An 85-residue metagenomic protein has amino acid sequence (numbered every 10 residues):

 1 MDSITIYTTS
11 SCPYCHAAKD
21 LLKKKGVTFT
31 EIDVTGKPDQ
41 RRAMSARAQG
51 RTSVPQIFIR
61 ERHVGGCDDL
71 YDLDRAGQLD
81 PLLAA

Functional and structural regions predicted by a protein language model:
M1-T28: Local sequence-structure signature of Cys/Sec-based thiol-disulfide redox active-site neighborhoods
H16, D39, G65: Residues that form or flank phosphate/diphosphate-binding pockets in enzymes that use nucleotide phosphates
D20-L22, S45, Y71-L73: Short, glycine/charged-enriched secondary-structure capping and boundary segments
V34-T52, Q78-A85: Thioredoxin-like thiol-disulfide oxidoreductase module
Q49-F58, D68: Structural micro-motif
I59-A85: Non-catalytic, surface beta->alpha helical segment in thiol-disulfide oxidoreductase systems
